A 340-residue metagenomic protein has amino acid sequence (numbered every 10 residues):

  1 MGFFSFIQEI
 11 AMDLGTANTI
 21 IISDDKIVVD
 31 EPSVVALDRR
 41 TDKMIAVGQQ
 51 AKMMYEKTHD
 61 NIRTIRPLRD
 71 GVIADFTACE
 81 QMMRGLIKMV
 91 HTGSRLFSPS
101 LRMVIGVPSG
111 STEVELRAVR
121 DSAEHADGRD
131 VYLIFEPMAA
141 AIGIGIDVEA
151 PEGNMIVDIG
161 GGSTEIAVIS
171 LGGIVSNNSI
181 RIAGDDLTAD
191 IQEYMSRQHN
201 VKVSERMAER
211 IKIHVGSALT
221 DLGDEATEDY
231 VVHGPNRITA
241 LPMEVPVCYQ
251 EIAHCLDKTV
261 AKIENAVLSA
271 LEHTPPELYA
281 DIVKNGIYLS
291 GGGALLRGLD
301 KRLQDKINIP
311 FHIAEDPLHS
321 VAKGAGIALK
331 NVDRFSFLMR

Functional and structural regions predicted by a protein language model:
M1-I159, A167-I287, A294-R340: Nucleotide/phosphate-binding catalytic cleft detector across ATP-hydrolyzing and phosphate-transferring enzymes
